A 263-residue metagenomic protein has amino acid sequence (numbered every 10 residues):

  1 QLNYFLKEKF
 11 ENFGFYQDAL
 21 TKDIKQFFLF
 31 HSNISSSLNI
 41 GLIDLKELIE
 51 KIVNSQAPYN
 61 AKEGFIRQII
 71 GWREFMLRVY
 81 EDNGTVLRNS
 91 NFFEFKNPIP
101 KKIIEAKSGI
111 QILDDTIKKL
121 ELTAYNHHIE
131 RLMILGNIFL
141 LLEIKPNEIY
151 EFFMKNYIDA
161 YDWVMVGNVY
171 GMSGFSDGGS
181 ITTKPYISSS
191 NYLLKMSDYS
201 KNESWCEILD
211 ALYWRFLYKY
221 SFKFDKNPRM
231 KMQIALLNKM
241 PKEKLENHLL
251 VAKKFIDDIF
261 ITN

Functional and structural regions predicted by a protein language model:
Q1-A124, L141, F152-S176, S180-P185: Catalytic cores of enzymes that engage adenine nucleotides and/or redox cofactors via long glycine-rich, Lys/Arg/His
Q1-S37, I208-L209, F222-N263: A eukaryotic "domain-start" boundary segment
F92-P100, M154-K244: C-terminal, helix-dominated tail/subdomain
H128-I129: Generic helix N-cap/helix-start motif at coil->alpha-helix transitions
L135-F139: Alpha-helical support elements that line or immediately flank enzyme active sites and cofactor-binding pockets
K145-I149: Structural helix-adjacent loops and short alpha-helical linkers that scaffold large soluble proteins
